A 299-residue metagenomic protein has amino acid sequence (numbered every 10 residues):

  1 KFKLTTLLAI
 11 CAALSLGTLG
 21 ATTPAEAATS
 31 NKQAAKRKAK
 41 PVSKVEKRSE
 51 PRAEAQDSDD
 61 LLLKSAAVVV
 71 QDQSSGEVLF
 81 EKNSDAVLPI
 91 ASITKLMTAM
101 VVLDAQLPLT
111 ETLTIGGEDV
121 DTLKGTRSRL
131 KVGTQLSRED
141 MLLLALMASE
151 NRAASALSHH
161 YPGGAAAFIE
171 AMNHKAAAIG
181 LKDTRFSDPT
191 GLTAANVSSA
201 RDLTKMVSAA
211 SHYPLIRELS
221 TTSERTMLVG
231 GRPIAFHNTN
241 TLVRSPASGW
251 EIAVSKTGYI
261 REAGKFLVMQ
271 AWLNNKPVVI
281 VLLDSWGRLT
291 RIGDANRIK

Functional and structural regions predicted by a protein language model:
K1-A9: Bacterial N-terminal signal peptides that target proteins for export
L8-T18: Bacterial N-terminal signal peptides
T18-N31: Signal peptide processing junction and immediate N-terminal pro/mature segment of secreted/exported proteins
T23, D59, K276-V278: Solvent-exposed, well-ordered amphipathic alpha-helical segments that flank/support binding or catalytic loops
A28, K32, K36-R201, K205-P214 (+1 more regions): Active-site-adjacent loops and short helices of periplasmic peptidoglycan-processing enzymes
L181-R185, A194-K299: Domain-terminus/edge residues, biased toward the C-terminal soluble/receptor-binding domains of extracytoplasmic
